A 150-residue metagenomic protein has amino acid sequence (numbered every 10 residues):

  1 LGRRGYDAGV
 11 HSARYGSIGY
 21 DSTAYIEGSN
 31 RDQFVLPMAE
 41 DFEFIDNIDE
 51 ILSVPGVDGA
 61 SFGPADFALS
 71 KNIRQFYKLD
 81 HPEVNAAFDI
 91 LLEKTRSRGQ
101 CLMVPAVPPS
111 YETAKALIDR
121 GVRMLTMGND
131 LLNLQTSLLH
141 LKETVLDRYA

Functional and structural regions predicted by a protein language model:
L1-P55, P64-L69: Conserved anion-binding
L1-R4, Y77, L131-A150: C-terminal helical cap(s) of enzyme catalytic domains, especially alpha/beta-barrels
G2-S12, S70-A86, G128: Glycine-rich tight-turn/loop motif centered on a GG-T
A24-E27, I45-D49, S53-F62, I73-R98: Short loop-to-alpha-helix "cap/lid" segments that border enzyme active sites across diverse enzyme classes
N30, Y77-R96, L102-A116, L132-Q135 (+1 more regions): Active-site loop segments of alpha/beta catalytic cores
V35-E40, A60-F62, L102-A106, M124-M127: Hydrophobic faces of well-ordered beta-strands that scaffold small-molecule active sites in alpha/beta enzyme cores
E43-P55, V107-R123: Catalytic cores of alpha/beta
A60-L69, V122-H140: Glycine-rich phosphate-binding active-site loops on the catalytic face of alpha/beta enzymes
